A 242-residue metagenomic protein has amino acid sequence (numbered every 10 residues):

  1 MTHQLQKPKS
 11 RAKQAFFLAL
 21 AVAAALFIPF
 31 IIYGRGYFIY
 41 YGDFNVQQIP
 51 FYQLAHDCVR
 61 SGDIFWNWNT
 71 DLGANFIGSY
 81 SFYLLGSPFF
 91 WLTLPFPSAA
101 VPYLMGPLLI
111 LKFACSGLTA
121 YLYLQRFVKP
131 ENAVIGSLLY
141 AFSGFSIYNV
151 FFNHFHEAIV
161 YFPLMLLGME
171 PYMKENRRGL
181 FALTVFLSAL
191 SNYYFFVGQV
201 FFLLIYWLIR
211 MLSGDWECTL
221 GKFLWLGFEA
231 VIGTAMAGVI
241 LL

Functional and structural regions predicted by a protein language model:
M1-I31, W225: Start-transfer (signal-anchor) and selected internal transmembrane alpha helices of multi-pass inner/ER membrane
P8-A15, S98-L108, R178, L226: Membrane-interface helix-boundary signature
A19-A25, I110-R126, E131-L212, W225-L242: Membrane-embedded helix bundles of polyisoprenyl
A24-G117, L138-V160, G198: Membrane-interface coil-to-helix junctions
D215-L224: Membrane-interface helix-loop-helix junctions at transmembrane boundaries of multi-pass membrane enzymes, predominantly
